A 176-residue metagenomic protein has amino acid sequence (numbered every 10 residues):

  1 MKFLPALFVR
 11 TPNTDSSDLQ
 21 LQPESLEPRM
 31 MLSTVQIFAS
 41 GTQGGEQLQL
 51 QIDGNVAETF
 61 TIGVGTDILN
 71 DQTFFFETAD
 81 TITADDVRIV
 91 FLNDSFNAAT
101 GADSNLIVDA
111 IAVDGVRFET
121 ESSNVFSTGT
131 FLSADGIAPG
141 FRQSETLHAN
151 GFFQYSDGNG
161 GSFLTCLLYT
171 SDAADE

Functional and structural regions predicted by a protein language model:
M1-S33: Subset of Sec-pathway N-terminal targeting signals
L26, Y169-E176: Conserved small/polar residues in nucleotide/adenosyl-binding loops
M31-T42, L164-S171: Boundary/junction segments of secreted and surface-exposed precursor proteins
G45-G54, L106-D109: Short, surface-exposed beta-strand/strand-loop-strand elements in extracellular ectodomains
A57-D80, L132: Extracellular carbohydrate recognition and processing domains and analogous Trp-centered ligand-binding platforms
D80-F91: Noncatalytic modules at the cell exterior or secretory-pathway interfaces, chiefly beta-strand-rich lectin/adhesion
V90-A99: Short beta-strand-plus-loop segments that form exposed binding edges in beta-rich domains
F118-T165: Activation corresponds to long, low-complexity, non-globular regions
